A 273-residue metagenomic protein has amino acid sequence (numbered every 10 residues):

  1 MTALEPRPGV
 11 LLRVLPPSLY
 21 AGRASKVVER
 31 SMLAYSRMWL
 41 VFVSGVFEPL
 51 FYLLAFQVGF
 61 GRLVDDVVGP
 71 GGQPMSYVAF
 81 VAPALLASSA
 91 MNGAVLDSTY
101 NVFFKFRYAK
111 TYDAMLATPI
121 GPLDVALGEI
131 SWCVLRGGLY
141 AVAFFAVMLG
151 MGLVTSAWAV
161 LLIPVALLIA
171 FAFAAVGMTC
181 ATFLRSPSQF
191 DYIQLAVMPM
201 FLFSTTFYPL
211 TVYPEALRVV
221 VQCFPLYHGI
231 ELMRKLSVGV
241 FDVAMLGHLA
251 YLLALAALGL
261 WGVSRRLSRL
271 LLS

Functional and structural regions predicted by a protein language model:
M1-S273: Hydrophobic transmembrane alpha-helices and immediately adjacent juxtamembrane helices of multi-pass inner-membrane
